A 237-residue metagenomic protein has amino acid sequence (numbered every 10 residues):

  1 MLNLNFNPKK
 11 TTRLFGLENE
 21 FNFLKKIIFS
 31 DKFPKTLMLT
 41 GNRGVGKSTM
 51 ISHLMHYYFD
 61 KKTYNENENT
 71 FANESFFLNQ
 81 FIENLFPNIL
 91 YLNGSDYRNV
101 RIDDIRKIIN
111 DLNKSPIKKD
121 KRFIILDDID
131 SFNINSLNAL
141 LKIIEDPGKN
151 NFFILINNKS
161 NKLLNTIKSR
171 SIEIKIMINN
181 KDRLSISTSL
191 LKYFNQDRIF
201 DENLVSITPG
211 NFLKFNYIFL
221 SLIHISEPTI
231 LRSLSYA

Functional and structural regions predicted by a protein language model:
M1-H53, Y57, Y64-F81, K149-N150 (+1 more regions): Charged, glycine-rich active-site and insertion segments that engage polyanionic ligands
K25-I28, N79-Q80, I102-R122, K142: Conserved alpha-helical scaffold flanking the Walker A/P-loop in AAA+ ATPase domains
N69-V100: AAA+/P-loop NTPase substrate/partner-engagement loops
N113, N138-I154: Conserved catalytic/switch belt of AAA+ P-loop NTPases
I125-D127, N151-N157: Structural recognition of the conserved hydrophobic beta-strand(s) that form the central parallel beta-sheet of P-loop
D127-S131, N138-L141, E145, N161: Catalytic acidic motif of RecA-like/P-loop NTPases
I134-N135, N165: Conserved D-loop-proximal element of ABC-family nucleotide-binding domains
I223-A237: Single conserved hydrophobic/aromatic residue that forms the stacking wall/gate of nucleotide- or nucleobase-binding
